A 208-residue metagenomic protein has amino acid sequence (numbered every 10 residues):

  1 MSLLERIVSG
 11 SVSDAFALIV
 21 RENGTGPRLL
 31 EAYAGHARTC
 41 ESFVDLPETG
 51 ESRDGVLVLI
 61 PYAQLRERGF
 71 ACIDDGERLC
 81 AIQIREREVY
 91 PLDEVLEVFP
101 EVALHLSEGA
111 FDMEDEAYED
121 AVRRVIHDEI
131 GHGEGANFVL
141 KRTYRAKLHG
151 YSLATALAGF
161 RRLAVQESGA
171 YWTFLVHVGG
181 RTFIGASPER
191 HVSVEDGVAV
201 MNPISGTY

Functional and structural regions predicted by a protein language model:
M1-Y208: Extended alpha-helical targeting/anchoring segments, especially N-terminal organellar/secretory targeting helices
